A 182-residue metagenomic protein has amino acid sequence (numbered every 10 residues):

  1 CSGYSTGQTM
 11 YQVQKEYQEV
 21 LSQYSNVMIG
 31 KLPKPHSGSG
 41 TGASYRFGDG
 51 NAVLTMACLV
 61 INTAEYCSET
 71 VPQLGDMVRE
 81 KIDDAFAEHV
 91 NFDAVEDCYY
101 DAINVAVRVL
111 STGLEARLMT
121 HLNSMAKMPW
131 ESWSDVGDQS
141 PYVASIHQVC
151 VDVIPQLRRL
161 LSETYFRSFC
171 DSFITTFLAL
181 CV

Functional and structural regions predicted by a protein language model:
C1-V182: Extended alpha-helical rod/solenoid/coiled-coil scaffold segments used as assembly/tethering elements in large
